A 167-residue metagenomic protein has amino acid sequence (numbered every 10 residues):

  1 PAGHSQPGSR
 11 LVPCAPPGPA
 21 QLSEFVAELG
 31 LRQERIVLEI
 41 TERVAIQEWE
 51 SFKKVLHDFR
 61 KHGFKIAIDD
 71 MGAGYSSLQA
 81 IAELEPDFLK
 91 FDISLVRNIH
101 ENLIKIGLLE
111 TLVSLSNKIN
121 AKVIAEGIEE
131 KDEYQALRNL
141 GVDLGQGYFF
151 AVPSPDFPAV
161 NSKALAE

Functional and structural regions predicted by a protein language model:
P1-A20, H57: Acidic, proline/serine/threonine- and glycine-rich low-complexity intrinsically disordered segments
P1-G8, E24-R35, H62, N117: Helix C-cap/alpha-to-beta connector motif
G8-C14, R35-W49, F64-E167: EAL-family c-di-GMP phosphodiesterase catalytic domain
P16-P19, E24, A67-I68: A short linear-motif detector with a strong N-terminal bias
Q21-E28, K54-H62, T111: Catalytic-core regions built around general acid/base machinery
